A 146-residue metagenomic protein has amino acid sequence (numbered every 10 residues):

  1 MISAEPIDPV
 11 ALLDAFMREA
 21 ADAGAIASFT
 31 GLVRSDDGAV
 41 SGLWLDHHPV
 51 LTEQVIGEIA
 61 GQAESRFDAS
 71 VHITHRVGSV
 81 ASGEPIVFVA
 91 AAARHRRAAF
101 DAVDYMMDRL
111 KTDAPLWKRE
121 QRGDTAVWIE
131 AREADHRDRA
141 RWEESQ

Functional and structural regions predicted by a protein language model:
M1-I86, R94, A98-D104, D108-Q146: N-terminal, polar/charged subdomain of small-to-medium soluble alpha/beta proteins
V89: Residues lining hydrophobic/aromatic ligand-binding pockets adjacent to catalytic sites
